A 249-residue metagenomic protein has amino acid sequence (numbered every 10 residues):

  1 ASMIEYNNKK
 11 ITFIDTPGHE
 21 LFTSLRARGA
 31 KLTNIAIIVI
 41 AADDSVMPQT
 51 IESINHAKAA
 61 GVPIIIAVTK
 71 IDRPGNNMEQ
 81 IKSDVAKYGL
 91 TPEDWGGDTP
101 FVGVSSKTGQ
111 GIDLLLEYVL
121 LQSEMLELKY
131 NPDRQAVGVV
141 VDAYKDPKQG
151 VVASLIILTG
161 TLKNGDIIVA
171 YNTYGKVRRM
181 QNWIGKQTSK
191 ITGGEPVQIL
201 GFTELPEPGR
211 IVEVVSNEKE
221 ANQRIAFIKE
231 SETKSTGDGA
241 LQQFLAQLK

Functional and structural regions predicted by a protein language model:
A1, D98-G103, Y130-I157, A240-K249: Glycine/charge-rich, flexible interdomain linkers and switch-proximal surface loops that mediate coupling
A1-I35, A41-A42, H56-K58, A143 (+2 more regions): Switch I (G2) and immediately adjacent beta-strands of P-loop GTPase domains
M3-N7, A27-L32, N55-G61, R73-G75 (+5 more regions): Conserved catalytic network of the ASCE P-loop NTPase/AAA+ motor domain
K9, F22, M47, K87-W95 (+4 more regions): Active-site phosphate-binding and catalytic loops of NTP-dependent enzymes
F13-D15, I37, A57, T69 (+7 more regions): Residue-level signature of catalytic and energy-coupling elements of molecular machines, predominantly ATP/GTP-dependent
E20, K31-I51, A59-E79: Conserved Switch II/interswitch segment of TRAFAC-class P-loop GTPases
A59, P147-K249: C-terminal effector/interaction modules appended to NTPase cores
D72-D133, E213: Canonical P-loop GTPase G-domain recognition
